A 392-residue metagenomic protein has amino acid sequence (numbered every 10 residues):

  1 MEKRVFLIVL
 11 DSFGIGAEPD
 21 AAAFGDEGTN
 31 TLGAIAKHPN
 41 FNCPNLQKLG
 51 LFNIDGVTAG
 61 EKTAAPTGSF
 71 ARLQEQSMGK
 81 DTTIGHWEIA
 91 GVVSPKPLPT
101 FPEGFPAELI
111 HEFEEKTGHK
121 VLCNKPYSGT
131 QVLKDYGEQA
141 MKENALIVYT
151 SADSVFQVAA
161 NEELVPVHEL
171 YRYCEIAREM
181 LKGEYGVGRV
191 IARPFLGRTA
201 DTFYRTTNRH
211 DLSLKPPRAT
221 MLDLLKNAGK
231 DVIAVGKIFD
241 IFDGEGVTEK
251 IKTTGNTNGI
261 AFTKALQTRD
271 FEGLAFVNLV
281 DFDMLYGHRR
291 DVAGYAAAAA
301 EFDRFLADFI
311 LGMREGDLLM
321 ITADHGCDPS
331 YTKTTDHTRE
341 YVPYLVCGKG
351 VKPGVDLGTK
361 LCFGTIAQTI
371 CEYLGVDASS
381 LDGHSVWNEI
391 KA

Functional and structural regions predicted by a protein language model:
M1-A392: Feature captures the catalytic ectodomains and active-site-proximal regions of enzymes that hydrolyze or transfer
